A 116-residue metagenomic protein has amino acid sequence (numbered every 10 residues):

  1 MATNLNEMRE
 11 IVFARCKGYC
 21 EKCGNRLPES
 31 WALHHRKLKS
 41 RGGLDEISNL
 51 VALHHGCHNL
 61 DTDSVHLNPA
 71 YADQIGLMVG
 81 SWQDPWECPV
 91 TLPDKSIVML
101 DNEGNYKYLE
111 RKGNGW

Functional and structural regions predicted by a protein language model:
A2-A32, H54-G56: Short cysteine-rich loop/turn motifs with clustered Cys
M8-R9, R36, H54, H58 (+1 more regions): Extended interaction regions within the primary functional domain
N25-P28, L50-Q74: Short Cys/His-centered divalent metal-binding micro-motifs
A32, S48-L50, W86: Residues that flank catalytic or metal-binding motifs in active/ligand-binding sites
K37-L50: Short linker/helix segments within small regulatory modules
R41, D73-M78: Short edge-strand/loop segments of extracellular domains
L77-W116: Short flanking/linker segments adjacent to small metal-binding domains or redox-active Cys/His motifs
